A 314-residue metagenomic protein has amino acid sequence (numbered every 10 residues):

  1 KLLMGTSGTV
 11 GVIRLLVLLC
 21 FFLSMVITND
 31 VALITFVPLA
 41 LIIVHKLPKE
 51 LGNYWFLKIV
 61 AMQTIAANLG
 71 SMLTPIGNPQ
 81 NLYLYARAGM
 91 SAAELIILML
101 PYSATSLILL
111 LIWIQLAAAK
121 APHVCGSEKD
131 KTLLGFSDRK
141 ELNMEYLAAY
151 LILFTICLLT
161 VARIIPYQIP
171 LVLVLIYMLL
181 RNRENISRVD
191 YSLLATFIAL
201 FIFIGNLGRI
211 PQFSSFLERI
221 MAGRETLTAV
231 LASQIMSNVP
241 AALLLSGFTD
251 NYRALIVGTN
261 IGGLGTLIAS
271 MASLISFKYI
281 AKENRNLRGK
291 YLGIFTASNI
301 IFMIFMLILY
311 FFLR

Functional and structural regions predicted by a protein language model:
K1, L16, Y150-D250: Transmembrane helical segments that form the transport core of multi-pass membrane transport proteins
L3-L18, L47-I59, M144-A148, S215-T228 (+1 more regions): Membrane-interfacial loop-to-helix junctions in multi-pass transporters
G8-C20, Q63-M72, K131-D138, L194-G208 (+2 more regions): Small-residue-rich segments of transmembrane alpha-helices in multi-pass membrane proteins, especially helix faces
V10-L15, P48-M62, M90-L100, N251-G263 (+1 more regions): Membrane-interface alpha-helices at helix entry/exit sites of multi-pass transporters
V10-L18, A32, V60-A61, I96 (+7 more regions): Hydrophobic alpha-helical transmembrane segments
L16-M72, Y83, L243-I256, R285 (+1 more regions): Hydrophobic transmembrane alpha-helices that form the pore/transport pathway of multi-pass ion and small-solute
L23-T35, G70-N78, V230-S246, G262-M271: Short helix-coil transition sites and intra-membrane helix breaks within transmembrane domains of multi-pass
A93-R139, L274-R314: Juxtamembrane and boundary regions of transmembrane helices in multi-pass small-molecule transporters and channels
